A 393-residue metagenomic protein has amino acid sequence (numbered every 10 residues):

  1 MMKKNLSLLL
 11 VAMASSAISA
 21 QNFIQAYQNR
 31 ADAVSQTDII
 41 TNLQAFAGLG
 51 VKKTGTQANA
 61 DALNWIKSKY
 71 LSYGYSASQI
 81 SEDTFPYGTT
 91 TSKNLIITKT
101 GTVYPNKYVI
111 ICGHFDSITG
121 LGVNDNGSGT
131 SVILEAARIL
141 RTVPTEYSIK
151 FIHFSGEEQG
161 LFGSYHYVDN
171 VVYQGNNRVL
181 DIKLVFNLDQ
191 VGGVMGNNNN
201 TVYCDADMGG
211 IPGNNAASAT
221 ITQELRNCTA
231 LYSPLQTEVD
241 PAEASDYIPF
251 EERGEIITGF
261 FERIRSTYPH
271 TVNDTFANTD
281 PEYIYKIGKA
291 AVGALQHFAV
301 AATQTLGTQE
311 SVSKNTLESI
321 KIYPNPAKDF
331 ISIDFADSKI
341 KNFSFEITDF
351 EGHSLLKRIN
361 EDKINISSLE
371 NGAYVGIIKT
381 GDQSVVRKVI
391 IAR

Functional and structural regions predicted by a protein language model:
M1-F23, T308-V312, L317, G376 (+2 more regions): Bacterial Sec-dependent N-terminal signal peptides
N22-Q57, Y73, H114-D116, Q190 (+1 more regions): N-terminal capping segment at the start of a domain
D38-A47, Q79-E82, N94-T98, Y108-G113 (+9 more regions): Structural recognition of the beta-strand scaffold that forms the well-ordered cores of secreted hydrolase catalytic
T41-T100: A non-catalytic alpha/beta surface segment that caps or lines the substrate-entry region of metallo-dependent hydrolase
V51-T54, T84-T90, G101-Y104, F115-G120 (+5 more regions): Solvent-exposed loop/turn segments at secondary-structure junctions within structured extracellular/periplasmic domains
T91-K93, S117-N215: Acidic/histidine-rich catalytic neighborhood of metal-dependent amide-processing enzymes
V191-L306: Active-site-adjacent substrate-binding region of metalloamidase/peptidase-like peptide-processing proteins
S313-Y323, A327-R393: C-terminal outer-membrane/trafficking sorting elements
